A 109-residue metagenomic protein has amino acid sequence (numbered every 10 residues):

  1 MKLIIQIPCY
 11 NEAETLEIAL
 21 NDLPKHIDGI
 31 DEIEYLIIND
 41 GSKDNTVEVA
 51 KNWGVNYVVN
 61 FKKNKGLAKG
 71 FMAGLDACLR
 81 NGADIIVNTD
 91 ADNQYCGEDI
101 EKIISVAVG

Functional and structural regions predicted by a protein language model:
K2-I4, E34: Cell-envelope/extracellular polymer assembly enzymes that use nucleotide-activated donors
E12-I27: Short, well-formed alpha-helical segments that are part of the catalytic scaffolds of diverse glycosyltransferases
D31-G41: Short beta-strand/loop segment that forms part of the nucleotide-sugar
I33, V47-N81: Conserved donor nucleotide-binding strand/loop of the catalytic core
N39-V47, N93: A conserved acidic beta->alpha catalytic loop
K65, N93-Q94: Acidic metal-phosphate-binding loop of nucleotide-sugar-dependent transferases
A83-D92: Short beta-strand-to-loop acidic/aromatic patch adjacent to the donor-nucleotide binding site
E98-G109: Conserved donor-nucleotide/metal-binding helix-loop-beta segment in metal-dependent transferases, i.e., the alpha-helix
